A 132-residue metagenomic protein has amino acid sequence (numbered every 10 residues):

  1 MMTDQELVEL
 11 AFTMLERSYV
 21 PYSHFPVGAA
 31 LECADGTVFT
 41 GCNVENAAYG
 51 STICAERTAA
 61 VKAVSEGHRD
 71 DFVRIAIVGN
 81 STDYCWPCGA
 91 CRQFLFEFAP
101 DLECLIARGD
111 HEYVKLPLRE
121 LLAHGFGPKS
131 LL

Functional and structural regions predicted by a protein language model:
M1, V20, N46-G50: Short, surface-exposed loop/turn motifs that are enriched in glycine and acidic residues and include a nearby proline
M2-V20, D70-L132: C-terminal binding/interaction regions
S23: Active-site segments that bind and position negatively charged phosphate/pyrophosphate groups
P26-C33: Short beta-strand scaffold segments in enzyme catalytic cores
C42-T58: Compact, glycine-rich, soluble single-domain proteins
A55-R74: Short, solvent-exposed cationic patches
